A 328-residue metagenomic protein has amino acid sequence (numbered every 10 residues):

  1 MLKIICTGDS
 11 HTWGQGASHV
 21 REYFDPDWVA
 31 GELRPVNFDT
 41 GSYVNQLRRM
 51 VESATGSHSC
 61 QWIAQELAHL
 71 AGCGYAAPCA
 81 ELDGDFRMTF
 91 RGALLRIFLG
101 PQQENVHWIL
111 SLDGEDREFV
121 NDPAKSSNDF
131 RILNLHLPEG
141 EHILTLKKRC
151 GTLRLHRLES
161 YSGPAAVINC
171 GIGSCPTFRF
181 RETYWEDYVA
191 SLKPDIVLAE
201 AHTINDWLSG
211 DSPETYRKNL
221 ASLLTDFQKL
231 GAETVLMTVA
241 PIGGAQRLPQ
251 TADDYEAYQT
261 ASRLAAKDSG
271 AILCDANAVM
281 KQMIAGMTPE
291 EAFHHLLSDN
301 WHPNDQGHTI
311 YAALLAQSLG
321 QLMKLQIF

Functional and structural regions predicted by a protein language model:
K3-I5, T12-K218: Conserved SGNH/GDSL esterase-like catalytic core that processes O-acyl groups on lipids and polysaccharides
G8-D9, C274: Active-site flanking residues adjacent to catalytic metal/cofactor-binding acidic residues
H11-T12, G307: Short active-site segment of divalent metal-dependent hydrolases/proteases that encodes the spacing between
E22-Y23, D206, V239-F328: Catalytic His-Asp segment of secreted/periplasmic serine-dependent ester chemistry enzymes
D187, T215-K229, A257-L264: Alpha-helical scaffolding segments of alpha/beta enzyme cores, especially the outer helices of TIM-barrel or partial
L230-E233, A271: A short helix->loop->beta-strand "cap" motif at the edges of active sites that frequently abuts
